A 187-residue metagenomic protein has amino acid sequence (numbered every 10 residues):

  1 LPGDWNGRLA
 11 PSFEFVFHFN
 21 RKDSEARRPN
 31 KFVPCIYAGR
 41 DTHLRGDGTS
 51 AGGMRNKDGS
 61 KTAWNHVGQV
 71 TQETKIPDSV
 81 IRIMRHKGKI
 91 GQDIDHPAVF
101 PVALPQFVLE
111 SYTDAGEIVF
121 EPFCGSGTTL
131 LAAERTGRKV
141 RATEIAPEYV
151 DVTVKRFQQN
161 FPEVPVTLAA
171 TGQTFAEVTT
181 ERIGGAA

Functional and structural regions predicted by a protein language model:
L1-D151, A187: Core catalytic lobe of class I
V154-A187: S-adenosyl-L-methionine
